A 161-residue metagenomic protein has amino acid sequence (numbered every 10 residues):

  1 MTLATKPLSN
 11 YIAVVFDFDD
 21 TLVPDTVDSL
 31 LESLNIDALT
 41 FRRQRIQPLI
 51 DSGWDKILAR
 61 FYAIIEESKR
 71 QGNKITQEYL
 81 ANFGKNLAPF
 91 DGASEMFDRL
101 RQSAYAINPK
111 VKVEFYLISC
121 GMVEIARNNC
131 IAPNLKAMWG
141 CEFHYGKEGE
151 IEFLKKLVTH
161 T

Functional and structural regions predicted by a protein language model:
T2-K147: Alpha-helical substrate-recognition element adjacent to the catalytic core
K147-T161: A recognition module on extended beta-rich or small alphabeta surfaces enriched in W/G with H and D/E
